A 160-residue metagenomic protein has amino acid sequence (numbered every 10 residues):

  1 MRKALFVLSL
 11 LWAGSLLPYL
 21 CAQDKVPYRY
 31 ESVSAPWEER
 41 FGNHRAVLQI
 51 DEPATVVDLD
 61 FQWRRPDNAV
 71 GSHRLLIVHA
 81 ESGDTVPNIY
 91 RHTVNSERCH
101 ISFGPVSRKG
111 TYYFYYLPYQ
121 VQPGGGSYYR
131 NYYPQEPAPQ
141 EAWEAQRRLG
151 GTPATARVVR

Functional and structural regions predicted by a protein language model:
M1-A4: Positively charged n-region of N-terminal signal peptides that target proteins for export
V7-L16: Bacterial N-terminal signal peptides
L17-A22: Sec/Tat signal peptide C-region and signal peptidase I cleavage site
Q23-R160: Alpha-mannosidase-like glycoside hydrolase catalytic domains involved in N-glycan trimming, generalizing to other
